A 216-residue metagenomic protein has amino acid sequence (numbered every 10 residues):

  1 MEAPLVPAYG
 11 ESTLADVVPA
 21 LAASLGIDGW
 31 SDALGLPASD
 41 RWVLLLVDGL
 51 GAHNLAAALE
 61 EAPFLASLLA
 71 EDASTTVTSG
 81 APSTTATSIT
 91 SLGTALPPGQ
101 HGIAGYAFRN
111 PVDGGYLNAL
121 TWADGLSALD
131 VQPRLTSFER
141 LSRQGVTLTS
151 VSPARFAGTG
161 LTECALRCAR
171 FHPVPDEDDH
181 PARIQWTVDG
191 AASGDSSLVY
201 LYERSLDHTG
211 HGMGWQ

Functional and structural regions predicted by a protein language model:
M1-L25, A62-A73, T78-S197, Y202-G212: His/Asp/Glu-rich, glycine-adjacent segments that coordinate divalent cations and/or stabilize oxyanion chemistry on
G29-A33: Short, hydrophobic transmembrane alpha-helix segments
R41: Catalytic cores of glycan-processing enzymes that make or break glycosidic bonds
L44-V47: Short hydrophobic beta-strand that contains or immediately precedes a catalytic carboxylate
G49-H53: Short acidic, Gly/Ser-rich segments with clustered Asp/Glu that frequently serve as metal-coordination loops in enzyme
